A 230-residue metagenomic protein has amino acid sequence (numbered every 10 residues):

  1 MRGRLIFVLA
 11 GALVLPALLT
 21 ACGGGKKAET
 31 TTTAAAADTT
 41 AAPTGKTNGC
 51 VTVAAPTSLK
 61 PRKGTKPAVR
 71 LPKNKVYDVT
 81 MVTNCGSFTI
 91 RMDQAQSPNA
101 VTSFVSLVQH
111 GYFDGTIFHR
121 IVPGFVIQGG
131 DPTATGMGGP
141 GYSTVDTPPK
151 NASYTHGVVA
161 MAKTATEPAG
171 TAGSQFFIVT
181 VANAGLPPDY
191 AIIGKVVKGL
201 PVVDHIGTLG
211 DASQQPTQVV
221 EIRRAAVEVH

Functional and structural regions predicted by a protein language model:
R2-H230: Cyclophilin-like peptidyl-prolyl cis-trans isomerases
